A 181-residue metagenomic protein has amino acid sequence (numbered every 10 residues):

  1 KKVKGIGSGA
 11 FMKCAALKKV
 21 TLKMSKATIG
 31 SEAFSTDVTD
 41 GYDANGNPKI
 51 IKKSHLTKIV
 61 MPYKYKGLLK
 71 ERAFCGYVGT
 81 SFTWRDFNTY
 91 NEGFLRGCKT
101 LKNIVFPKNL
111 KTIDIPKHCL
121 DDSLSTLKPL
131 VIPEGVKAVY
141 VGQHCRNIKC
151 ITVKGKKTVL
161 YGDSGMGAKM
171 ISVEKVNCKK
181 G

Functional and structural regions predicted by a protein language model:
K1-G5, A15-T28, T39-L68, G76-T89 (+4 more regions): Structural signature of tandem-repeat unit edges
G7-A10, S31-A33, R72-A73, G93-F94 (+2 more regions): Consensus positions within tandem repeat domains that build extended binding/scaffold surfaces
R72-A73, G162-K169: Short, aromatic/basic amphipathic alpha-helical patches
